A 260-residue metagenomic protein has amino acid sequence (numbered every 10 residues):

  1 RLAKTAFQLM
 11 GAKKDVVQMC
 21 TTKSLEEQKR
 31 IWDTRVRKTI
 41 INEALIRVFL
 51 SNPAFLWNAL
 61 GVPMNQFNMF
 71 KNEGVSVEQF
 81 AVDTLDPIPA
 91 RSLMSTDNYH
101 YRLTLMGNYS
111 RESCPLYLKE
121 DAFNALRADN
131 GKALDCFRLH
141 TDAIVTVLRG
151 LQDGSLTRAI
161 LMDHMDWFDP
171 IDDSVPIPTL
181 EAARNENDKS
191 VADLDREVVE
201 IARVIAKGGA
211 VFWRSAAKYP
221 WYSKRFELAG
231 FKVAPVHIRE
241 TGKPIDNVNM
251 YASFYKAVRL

Functional and structural regions predicted by a protein language model:
R1-A128: Class I S-adenosyl-L-methionine-dependent methyltransferase module
L116-L126, K218-G230: Short alpha-helix
C136-A143: Conserved SAM-binding strand-loop segment of SAM-dependent methyltransferases
V145-I160: A short acidic, Gly/Pro-enriched loop at the edge of an enzyme's catalytic core that lines a small-molecule cofactor
H164, R214-K218: Short strand-turn motif at the edge of the Rossmann-like AdoMet-binding core
S174-K207: A short glycine-rich, Lys/Arg-flanked "PGG" loop and its adjoining helix->strand segment in the class I
K207-S215: Conserved beta-strand signature within the Rossmann-like core of class I S-adenosyl-L-methionine
P220-L260: Class I S-adenosyl-L-methionine
